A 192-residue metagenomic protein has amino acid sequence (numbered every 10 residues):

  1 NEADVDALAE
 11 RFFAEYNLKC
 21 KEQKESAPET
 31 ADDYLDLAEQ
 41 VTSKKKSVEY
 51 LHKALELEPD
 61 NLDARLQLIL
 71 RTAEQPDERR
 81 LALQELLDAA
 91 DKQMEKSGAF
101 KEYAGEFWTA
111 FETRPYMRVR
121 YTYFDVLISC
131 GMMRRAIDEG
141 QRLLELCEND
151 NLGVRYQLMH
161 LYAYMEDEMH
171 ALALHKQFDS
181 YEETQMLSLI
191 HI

Functional and structural regions predicted by a protein language model:
N1-R114, S129-G131, I137-E145: N-terminal alpha-helical interaction modules that lie
Y34, R65, R120, R155 (+1 more regions): TPR repeat positional signature
P59, E148-N149, E182-E183: Short coil turns that delineate tetratricopeptide repeat
Q75-E78, R114-R118, A163-A173: Alpha-helical linker/edge segments of TPR/alpha-solenoid repeat scaffolds and analogous pre-/post-domain helices
R120-Y156: Internal, conserved structured core segments that host functional sites
I190-I192: Conserved small/polar residues in nucleotide/adenosyl-binding loops
